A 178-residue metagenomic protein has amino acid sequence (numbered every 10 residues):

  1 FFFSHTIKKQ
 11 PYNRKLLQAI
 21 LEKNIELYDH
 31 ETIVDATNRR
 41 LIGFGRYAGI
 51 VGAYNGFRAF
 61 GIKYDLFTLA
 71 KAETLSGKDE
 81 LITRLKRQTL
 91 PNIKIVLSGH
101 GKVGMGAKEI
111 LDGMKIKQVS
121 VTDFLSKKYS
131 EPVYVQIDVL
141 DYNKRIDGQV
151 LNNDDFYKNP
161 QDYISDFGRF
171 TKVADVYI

Functional and structural regions predicted by a protein language model:
F1-K94: Glycine/serine-rich phosphate-binding loop and adjoining beta1-alpha1 elements at the start of nucleotide-handling
N24, A174-D175: Short, well-ordered alpha-helix to beta-strand connector turns
T68-V173: Glycine-rich phosphate/diphosphate-binding loop of Rossmann-like nucleotide-binding domains
